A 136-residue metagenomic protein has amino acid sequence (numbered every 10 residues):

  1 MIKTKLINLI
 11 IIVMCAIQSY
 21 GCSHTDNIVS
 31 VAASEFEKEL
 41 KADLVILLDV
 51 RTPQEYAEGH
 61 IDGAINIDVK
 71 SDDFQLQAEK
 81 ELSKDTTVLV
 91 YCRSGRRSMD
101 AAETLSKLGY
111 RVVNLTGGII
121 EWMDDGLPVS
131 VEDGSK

Functional and structural regions predicted by a protein language model:
I2-L9, S19-V45, Q54-T87, R96-K136: Rhodanese-like catalytic fold shared by cysteine-dependent sulfurtransferases and DSP/PTP-type phosphatases
L47-D49: Structural scaffold elements adjacent to functional motifs in cytosolic proteins
Y91: Short, surface-exposed ligand- or partner-binding patches at beta-edge/loop junctions that are enriched in aromatics
